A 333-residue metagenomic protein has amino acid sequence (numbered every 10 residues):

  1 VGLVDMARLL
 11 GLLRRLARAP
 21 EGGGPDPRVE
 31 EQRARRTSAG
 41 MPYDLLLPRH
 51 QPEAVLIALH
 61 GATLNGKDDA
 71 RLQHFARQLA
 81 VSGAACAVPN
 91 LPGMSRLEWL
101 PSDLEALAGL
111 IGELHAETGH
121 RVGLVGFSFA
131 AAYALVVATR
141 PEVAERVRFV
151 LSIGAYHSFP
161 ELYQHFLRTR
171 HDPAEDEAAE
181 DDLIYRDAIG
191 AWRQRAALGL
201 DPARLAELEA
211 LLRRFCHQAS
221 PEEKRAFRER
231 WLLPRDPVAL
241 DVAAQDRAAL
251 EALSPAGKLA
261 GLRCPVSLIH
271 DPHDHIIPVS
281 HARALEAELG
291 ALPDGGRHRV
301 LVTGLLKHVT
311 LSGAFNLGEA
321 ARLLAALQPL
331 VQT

Functional and structural regions predicted by a protein language model:
L3-A54: N-terminal cap/lid segment of alpha/beta-hydrolase-fold proteins
E53-G61: Short beta-strand element of the alpha/beta-hydrolase
K67-Q78, V88-G123, A138-P141, L317-G318: Catalytic nucleophile-loop/oxyanion-hole region of alpha/beta-hydrolase and closely related hydrolase-like folds
L124-F127, L151-I153, I269: Short beta-strand immediately N-terminal to the catalytic nucleophile in serine-hydrolase-like folds
G126-A134: Gly/Ala-rich beta-loop-alpha elbow adjacent to hydrolase catalytic centers
V136-R225: Alpha/beta-hydrolase-fold enzymes
Q164, A219-E251, R283-A287, P293-T333: C-terminal catalytic histidine-bearing segment of alpha/beta-hydrolase fold enzymes
L262, L268-H270, D274: Short beta-strand/loop motif that positions the catalytic acidic residue of the alpha/beta-hydrolase fold
